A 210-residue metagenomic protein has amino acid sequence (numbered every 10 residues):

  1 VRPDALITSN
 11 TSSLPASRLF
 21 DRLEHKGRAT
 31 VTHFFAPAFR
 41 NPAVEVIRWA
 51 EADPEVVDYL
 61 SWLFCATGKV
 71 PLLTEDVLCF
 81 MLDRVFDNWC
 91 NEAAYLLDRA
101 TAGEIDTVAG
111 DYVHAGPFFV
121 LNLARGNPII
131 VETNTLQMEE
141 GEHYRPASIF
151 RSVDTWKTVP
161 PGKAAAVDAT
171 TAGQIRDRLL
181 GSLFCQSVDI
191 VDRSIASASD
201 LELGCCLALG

Functional and structural regions predicted by a protein language model:
V1-G210: N-terminal glycine-rich phosphate-binding loop for ADP-containing cofactors
